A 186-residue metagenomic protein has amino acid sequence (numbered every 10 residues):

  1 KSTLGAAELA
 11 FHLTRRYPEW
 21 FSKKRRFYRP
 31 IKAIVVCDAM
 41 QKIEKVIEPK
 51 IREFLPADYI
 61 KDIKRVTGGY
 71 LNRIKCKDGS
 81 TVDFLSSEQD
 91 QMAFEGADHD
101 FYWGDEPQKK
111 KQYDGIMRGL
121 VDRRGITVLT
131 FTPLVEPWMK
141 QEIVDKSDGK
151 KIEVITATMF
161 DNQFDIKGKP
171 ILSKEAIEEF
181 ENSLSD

Functional and structural regions predicted by a protein language model:
K1-D186: Phosphate/NTP-binding elements of NTP-utilizing enzymes
